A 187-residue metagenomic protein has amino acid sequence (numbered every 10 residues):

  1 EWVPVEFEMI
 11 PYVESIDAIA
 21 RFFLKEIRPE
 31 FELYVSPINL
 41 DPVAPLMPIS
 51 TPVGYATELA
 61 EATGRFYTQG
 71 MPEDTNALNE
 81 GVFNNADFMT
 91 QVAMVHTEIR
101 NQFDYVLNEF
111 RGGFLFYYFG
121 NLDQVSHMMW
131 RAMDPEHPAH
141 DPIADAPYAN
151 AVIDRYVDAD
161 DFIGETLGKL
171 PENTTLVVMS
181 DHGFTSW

Functional and structural regions predicted by a protein language model:
E1-P142: His/Asp/Glu-rich, glycine-adjacent segments that coordinate divalent cations and/or stabilize oxyanion chemistry on
P147-V152: Extracellular loop and loop/strand-boundary signature of outer-membrane beta-barrel proteins
D154-W187: Metal-dependent active-site segment of extracytoplasmic phospho-/sulfohydrolases and closely related
